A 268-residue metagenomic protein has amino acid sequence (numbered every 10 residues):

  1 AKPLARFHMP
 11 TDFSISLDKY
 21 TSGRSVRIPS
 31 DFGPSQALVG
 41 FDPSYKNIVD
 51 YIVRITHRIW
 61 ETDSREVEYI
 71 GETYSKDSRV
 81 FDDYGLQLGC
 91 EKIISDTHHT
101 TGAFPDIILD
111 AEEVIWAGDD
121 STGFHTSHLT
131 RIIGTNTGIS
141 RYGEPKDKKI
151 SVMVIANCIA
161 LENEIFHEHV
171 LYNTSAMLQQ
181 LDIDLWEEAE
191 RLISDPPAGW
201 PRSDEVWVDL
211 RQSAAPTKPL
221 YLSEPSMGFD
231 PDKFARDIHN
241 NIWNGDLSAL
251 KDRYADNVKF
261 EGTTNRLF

Functional and structural regions predicted by a protein language model:
A1-F268: C-terminal and inter-domain tail/linker signature
